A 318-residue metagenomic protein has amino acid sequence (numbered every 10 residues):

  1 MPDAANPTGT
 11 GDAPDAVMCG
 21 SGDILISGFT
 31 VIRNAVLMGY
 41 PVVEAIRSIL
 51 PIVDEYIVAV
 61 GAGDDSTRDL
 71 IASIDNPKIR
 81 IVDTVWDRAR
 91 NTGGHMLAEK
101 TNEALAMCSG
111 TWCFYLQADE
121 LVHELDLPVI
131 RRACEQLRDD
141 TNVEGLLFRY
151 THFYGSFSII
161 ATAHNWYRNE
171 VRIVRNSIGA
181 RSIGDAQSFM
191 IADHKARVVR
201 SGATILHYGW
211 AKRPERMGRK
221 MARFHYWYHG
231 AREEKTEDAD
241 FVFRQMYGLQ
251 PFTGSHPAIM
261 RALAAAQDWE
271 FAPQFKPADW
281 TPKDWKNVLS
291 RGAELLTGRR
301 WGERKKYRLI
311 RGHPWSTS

Functional and structural regions predicted by a protein language model:
P2-A16, D23, G94-L97, E124-S318: Catalytic-site signature of metal-activated, phosphate-bearing donor transferases, centered on the GT-A/GT-A-like
C19-G20, I24-F29, R33, G39-E44 (+2 more regions): Active-site-proximal specificity loops/subdomain of glycosyltransferases
I24-T30, I49, D54-V58, I205: Hydrophobic targeting segments
I46, D75, I130-C134: Glycine-rich, phosphate-binding/catalytic loops in enzymes
L50, A72, L105, L137-R138: N-terminal cationic-hydrophobic initiation segments that often serve targeting/anchoring roles
Q117-L121: The conserved acidic donor/metal-binding loop of glycosyltransferases
